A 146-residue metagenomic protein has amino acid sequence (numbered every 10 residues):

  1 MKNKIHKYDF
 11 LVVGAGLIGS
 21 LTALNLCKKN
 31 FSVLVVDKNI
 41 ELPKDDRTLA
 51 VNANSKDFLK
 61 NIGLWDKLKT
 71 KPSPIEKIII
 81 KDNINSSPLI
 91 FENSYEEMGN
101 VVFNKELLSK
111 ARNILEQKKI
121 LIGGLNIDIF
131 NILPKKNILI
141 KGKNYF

Functional and structural regions predicted by a protein language model:
K2-I18, L34: Beta1/beta-strand and adjacent pyrophosphate-binding region of the FAD-binding site in flavoprotein oxidoreductases
I5, S73-P74, I79-F146: Conserved N-terminal helical subregion
L11-V13, N25-R47: Glycine-rich FAD pyrophosphate-binding loop
S20-L21, N54: Short alpha-helical segment within the catalytic ATP-binding CA
N25-C27, F58, I114: Residues within well-ordered alpha helices
N30, G63, K119: Short glycine-rich hinge loops at helix-strand junctions in the catalytic core of two-component histidine kinases
D45-D82: N-terminal FAD cofactor-binding segment of flavoenzymes
